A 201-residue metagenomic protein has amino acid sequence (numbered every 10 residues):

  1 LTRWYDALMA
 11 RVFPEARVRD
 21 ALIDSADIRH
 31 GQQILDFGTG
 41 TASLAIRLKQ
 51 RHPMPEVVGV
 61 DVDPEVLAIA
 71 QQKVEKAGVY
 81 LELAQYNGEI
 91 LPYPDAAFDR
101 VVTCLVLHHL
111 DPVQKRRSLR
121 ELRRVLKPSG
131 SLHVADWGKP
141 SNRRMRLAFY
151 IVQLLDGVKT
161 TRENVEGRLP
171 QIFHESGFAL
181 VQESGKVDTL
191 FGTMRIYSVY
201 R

Functional and structural regions predicted by a protein language model:
L1-D27, S43-R47: Conserved class I S-adenosyl-L-methionine
V12, A135-S176, L180-R195: C-terminal alpha-helical "lid/dimerization" subdomain adjacent to the S-adenosyl-L-methionine
Q33, S129-S131: Short glycine-centered segments of the SAM/dcSAM-binding site in methyltransferase folds
L35-F37, T41-I90: Class I SAM-dependent methyltransferase SAM/SAH-binding core
E89-V101: A short acidic, Gly/Pro-enriched loop at the edge of an enzyme's catalytic core that lines a small-molecule cofactor
R100-V113: A short SAM/SAH-binding and catalytic strip from SAM-dependent methyltransferases
R116-P128: A short glycine-rich, Lys/Arg-flanked "PGG" loop and its adjoining helix->strand segment in the class I
I196-R201: C-terminal lobe and adjacent flexible extensions of AdoMet/dcAdoMet transferase-like proteins
